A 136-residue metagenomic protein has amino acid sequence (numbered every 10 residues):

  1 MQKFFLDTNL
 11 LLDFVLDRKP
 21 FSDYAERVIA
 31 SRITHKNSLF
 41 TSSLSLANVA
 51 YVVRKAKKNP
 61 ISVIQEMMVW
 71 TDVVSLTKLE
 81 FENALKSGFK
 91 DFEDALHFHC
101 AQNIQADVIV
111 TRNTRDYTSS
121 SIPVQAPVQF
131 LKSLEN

Functional and structural regions predicted by a protein language model:
M1-L39, R54-N59, L131-N136: Short, well-structured N-terminal submotif of metal-dependent ribonuclease cores
K3, Q102-N136: Acidic, PIN/NYN-like endoribonuclease modules and their adjacent C-terminal/linker elements
L6, F40-T41, S75, T111: Short beta-strand scaffold positions
L11-L12, L46, F81, Y117 (+1 more regions): A generic structural signal for short hydrophobic patches within well-formed alpha-helices
D17-R18, V52-K55, S87, S120-P123: Residue-level signal for well-ordered alpha-helical positions
E26, R32-H35, S43-F81: Active-site-proximal, substrate-binding regions of enzyme catalytic domains and RNA-binding/basic surfaces
D72-T114: Active-site neighborhoods of divalent-metal-dependent phosphate/nucleic-acid chemistry enzymes
